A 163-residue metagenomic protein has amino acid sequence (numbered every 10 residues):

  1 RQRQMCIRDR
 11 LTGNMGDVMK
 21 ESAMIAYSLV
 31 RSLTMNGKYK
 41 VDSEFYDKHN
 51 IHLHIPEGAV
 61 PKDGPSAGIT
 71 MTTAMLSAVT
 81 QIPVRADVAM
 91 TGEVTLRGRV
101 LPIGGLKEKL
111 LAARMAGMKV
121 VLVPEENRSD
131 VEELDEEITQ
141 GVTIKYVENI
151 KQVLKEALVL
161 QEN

Functional and structural regions predicted by a protein language model:
R1-Q4, R8-N163: Peripheral, non-AAA+ core regions of ATP-driven protein-machinery
